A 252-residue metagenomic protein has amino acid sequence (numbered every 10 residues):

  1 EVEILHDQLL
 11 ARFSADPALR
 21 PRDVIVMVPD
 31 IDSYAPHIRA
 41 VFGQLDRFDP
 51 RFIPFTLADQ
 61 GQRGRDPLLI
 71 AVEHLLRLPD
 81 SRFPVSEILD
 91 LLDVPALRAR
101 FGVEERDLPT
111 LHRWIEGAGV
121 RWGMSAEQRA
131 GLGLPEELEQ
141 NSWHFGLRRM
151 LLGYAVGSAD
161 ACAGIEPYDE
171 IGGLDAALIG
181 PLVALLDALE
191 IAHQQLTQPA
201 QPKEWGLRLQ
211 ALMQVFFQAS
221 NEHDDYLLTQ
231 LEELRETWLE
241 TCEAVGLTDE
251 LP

Functional and structural regions predicted by a protein language model:
E1-P252: Polyanion-engaging groove/track-forming segments
